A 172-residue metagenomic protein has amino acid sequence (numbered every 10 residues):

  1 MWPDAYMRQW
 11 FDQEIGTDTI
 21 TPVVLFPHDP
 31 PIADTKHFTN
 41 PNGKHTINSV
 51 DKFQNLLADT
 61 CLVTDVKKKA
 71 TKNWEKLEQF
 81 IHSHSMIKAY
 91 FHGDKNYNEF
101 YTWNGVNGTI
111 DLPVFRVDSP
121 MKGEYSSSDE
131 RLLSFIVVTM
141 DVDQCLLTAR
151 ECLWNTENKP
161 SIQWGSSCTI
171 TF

Functional and structural regions predicted by a protein language model:
M1-N107: His/acidic metal-ligating clusters that form di-metal
N96-F172: Binuclear metal-dependent phosphoesterase catalytic core
